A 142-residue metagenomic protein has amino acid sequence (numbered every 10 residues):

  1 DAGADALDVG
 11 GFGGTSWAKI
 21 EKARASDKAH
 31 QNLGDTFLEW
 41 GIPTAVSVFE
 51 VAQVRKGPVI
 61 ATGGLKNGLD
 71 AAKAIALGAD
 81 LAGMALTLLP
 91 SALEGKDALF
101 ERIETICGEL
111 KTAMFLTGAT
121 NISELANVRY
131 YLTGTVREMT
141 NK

Functional and structural regions predicted by a protein language model:
D1, L65-K66: Active-site glycine- and acidic-residue-rich loops that bind and position anionic ligands or nucleotide-like cofactors
A2-E50, L93: Glycine/Thr-rich beta-alpha phosphate-binding loop at enzyme active sites
N32-I60, K66-K142: Alpha/beta catalytic cores of nucleotide-metabolism and tRNA/nucleoside-modifying enzymes
